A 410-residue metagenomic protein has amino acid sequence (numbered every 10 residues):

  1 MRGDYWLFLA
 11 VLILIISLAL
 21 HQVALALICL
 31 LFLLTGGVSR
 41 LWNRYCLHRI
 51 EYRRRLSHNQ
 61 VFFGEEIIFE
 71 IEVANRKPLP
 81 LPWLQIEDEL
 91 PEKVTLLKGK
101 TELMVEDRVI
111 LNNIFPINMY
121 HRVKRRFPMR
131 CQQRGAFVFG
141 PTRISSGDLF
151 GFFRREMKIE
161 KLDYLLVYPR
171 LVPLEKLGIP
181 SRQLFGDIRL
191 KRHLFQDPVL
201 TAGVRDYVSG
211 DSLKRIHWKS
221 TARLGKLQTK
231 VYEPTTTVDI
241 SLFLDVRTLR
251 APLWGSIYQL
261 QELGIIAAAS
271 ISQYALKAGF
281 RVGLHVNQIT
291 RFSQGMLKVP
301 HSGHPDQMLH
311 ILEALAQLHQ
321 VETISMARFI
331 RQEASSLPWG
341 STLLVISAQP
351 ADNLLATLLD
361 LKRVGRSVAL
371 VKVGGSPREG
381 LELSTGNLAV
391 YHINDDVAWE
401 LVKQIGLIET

Functional and structural regions predicted by a protein language model:
M1, Q22-V23, R170, H193 (+4 more regions): Intrinsic-disorder/low-complexity, polar/charged segments
M1-Y45, K93, A316-T410: Von Willebrand factor type A / integrin I
L25-A26, F32-L297, T342-I346, D360: An amphipathic, basic-hydrophobic helix/alpha-beta surface used to engage anionic, phosphate-rich ligands or surfaces
Y232-P234, Y274-L276, S302-D306, Q332-L337: Short, conserved, surface-exposed binding loops centered on an aromatic residue
S293-I324: Short, charged loop segments at secondary-structure junctions
